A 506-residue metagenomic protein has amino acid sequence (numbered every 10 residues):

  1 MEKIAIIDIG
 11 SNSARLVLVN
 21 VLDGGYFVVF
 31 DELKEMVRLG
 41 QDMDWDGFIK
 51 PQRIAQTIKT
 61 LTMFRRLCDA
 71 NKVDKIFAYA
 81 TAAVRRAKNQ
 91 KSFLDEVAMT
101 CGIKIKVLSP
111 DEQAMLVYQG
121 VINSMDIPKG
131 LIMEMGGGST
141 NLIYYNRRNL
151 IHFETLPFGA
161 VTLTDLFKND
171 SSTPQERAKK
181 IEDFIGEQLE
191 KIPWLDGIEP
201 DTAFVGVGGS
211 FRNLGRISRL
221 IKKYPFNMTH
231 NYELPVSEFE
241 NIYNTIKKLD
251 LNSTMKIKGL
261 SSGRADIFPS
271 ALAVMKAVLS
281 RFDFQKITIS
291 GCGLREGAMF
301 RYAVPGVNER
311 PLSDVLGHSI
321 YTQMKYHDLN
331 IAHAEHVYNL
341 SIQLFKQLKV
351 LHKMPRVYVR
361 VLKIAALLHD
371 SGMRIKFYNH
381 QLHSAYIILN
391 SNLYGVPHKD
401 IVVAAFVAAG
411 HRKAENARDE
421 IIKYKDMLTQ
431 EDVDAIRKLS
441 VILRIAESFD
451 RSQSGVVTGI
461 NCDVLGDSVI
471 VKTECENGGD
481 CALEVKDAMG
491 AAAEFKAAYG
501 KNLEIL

Functional and structural regions predicted by a protein language model:
M1-A5, I9, A14, V19-A80 (+1 more regions): N-terminal glycine/serine-rich phosphate-binding loop of ATP-dependent small-molecule kinases, especially carbohydrate
I4-D8, G130-E134, F204: Short glycine-aspartate micro-motif
L18, D42-L67, T81-A87, C101-N123 (+7 more regions): Helical "lid/coupling" subdomains associated with nucleotide-phosphate turnover
R86-D95: Metal-dependent catalytic neighborhoods of phosphoester/phosphodiester hydrolases
G138-T140: Active-site-adjacent helix-turn-beta-strand microarchitecture at beta-sheet edges that either contains or buttresses
D480-A497: Extended Gly/Ser/Thr-rich low-complexity repeat segments, especially those forming or decorating extracellular
A498-L506: A short amphipathic beta-strand at an alpha->beta junction
